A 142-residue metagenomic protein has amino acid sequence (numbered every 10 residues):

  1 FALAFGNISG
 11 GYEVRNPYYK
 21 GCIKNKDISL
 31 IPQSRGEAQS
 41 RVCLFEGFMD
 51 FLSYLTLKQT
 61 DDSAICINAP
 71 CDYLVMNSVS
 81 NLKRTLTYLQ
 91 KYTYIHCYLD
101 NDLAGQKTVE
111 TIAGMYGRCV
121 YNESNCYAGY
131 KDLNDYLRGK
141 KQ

Functional and structural regions predicted by a protein language model:
F1-Y88: Phosphate-handling DNA/RNA-contact segment within nucleic-acid enzymes
T56-Q142: TOPRIM fold recognition
